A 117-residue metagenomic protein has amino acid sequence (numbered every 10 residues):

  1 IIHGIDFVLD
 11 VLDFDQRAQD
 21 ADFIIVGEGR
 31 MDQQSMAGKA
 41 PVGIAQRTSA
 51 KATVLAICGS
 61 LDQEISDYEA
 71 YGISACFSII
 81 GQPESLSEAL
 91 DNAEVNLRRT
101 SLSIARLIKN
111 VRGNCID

Functional and structural regions predicted by a protein language model:
I1-D117: N-terminal loops that bind phosphate or other acidic moieties and the adjacent beta-alpha structural core
